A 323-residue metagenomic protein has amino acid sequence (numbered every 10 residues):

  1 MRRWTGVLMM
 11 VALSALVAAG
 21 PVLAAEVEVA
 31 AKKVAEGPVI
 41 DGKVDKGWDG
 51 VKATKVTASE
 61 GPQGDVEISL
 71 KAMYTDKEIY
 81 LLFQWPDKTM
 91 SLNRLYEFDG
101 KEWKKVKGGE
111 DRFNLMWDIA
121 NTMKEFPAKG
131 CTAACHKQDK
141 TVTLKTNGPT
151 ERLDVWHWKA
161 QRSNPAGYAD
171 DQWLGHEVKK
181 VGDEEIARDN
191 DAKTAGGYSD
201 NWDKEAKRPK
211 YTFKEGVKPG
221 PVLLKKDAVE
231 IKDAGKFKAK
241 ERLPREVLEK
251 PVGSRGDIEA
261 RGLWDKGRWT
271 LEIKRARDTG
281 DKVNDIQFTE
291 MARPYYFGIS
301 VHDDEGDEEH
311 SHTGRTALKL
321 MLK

Functional and structural regions predicted by a protein language model:
M1-G6: Positively charged n-region of N-terminal signal peptides that target proteins for export
L8-A18: Bacterial N-terminal signal peptides
A18-A24: Sec/Tat signal peptide C-region and signal peptidase I cleavage site
A24-R94, D233-E241, R245-V252, I299-K323: Order/disorder boundary and secretion-linked terminal/linker segments
A25-K43, E97-F237, G280-K323: Acidic/polar low-complexity flexible segments
I68-K71, I258-L263: Beta-strand-rich interaction surfaces with strong enrichment in secreted/lumenal proteins
F83-P86, L271-D278: Short, hydrophobic/aromatic-enriched beta-strand segments in well-ordered soluble domains
A260-G267, D285-E290: Exposed beta-sheet edge/beta-hairpin loop segments within beta-rich domains
